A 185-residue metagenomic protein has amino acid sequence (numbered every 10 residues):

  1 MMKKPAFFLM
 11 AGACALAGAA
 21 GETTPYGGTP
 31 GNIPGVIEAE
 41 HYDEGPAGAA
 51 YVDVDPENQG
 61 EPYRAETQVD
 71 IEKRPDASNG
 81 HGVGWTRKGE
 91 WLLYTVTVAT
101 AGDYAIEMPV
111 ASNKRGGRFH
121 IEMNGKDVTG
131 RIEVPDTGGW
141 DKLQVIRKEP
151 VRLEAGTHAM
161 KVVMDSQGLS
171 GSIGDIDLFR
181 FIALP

Functional and structural regions predicted by a protein language model:
M1-L9: Bacterial N-terminal signal peptides that target proteins for export
A6, A19-A20: Compositionally biased, low-complexity segments enriched in small residues
L9-M10, I121: Generic detector of N-terminal low-structure segments
A11-A19: Hydrophobic h-region of N-terminal signal peptides that target proteins for export in Gram-negative bacteria
A20-P185: Extracytoplasmic
